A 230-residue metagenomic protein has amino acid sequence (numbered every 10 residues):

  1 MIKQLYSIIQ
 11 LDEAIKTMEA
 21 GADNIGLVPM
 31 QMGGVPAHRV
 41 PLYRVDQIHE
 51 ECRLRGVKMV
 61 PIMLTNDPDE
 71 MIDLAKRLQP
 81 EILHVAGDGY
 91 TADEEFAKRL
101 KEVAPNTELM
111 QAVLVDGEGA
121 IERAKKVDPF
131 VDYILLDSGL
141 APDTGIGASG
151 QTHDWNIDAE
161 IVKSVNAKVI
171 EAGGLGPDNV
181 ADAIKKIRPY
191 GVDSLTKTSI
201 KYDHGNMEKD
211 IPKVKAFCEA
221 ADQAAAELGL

Functional and structural regions predicted by a protein language model:
M1-P142, I146-E171, L175-G191, T196-L230: Conserved N-terminal beta1-alpha1 strand-loop-helix module at the mouth
